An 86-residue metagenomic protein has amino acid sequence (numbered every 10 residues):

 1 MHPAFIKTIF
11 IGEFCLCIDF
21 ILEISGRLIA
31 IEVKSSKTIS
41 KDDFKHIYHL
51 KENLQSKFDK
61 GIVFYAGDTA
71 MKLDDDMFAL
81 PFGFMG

Functional and structural regions predicted by a protein language model:
M1-G86: A cross-kingdom feature that marks ATP-driven nucleic-acid transaction machinery
